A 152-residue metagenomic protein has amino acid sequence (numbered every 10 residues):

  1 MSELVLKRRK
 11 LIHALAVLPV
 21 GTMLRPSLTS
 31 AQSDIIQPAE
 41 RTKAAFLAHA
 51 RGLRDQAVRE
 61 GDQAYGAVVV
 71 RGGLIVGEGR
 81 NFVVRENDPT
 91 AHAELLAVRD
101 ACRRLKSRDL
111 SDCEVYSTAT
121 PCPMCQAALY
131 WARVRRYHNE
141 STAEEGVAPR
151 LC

Functional and structural regions predicted by a protein language model:
S2-P19: N-terminal secretory signal peptides and thylakoid transit peptides that target proteins across membranes
H13, A48, R99: A cross-family signal for key residues in well-ordered alpha-helices that form functional helical elements
R25-A57: C-terminal segment of N-terminal export signals and the immediately downstream linker at the start of the mature
Q37, R41, A48, Q63-A64 (+2 more regions): Residues at secondary-structure transition points
E60: Active-site-adjacent loops and short helices of periplasmic peptidoglycan-processing enzymes
Y65-V70: Short beta-strand scaffold segments in enzyme catalytic cores
G77-C152: Zn2+-dependent cytidine deaminase-like catalytic core
